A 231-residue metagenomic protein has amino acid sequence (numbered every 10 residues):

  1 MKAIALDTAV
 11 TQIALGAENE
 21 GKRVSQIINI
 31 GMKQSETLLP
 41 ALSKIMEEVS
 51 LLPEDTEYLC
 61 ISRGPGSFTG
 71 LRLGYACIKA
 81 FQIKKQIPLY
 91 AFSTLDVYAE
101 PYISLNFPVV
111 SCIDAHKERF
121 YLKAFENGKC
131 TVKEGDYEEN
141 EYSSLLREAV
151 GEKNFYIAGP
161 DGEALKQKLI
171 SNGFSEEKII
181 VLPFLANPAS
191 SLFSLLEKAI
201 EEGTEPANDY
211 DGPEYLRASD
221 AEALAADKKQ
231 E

Functional and structural regions predicted by a protein language model:
M1, I13, E118-F120, D211: Change "...and in nucleic-acid phosphodiester-cleaving endonucleases..." to "...and in nucleic-acid processing enzymes
M1-P65: N-terminal beta-alpha supersecondary unit
N29-P40, F68, R72, A76 (+2 more regions): Residues at secondary-structure transition points
I30-K33, P88-A186, Y215, D220 (+1 more regions): Surface "functional belts" at beta-alpha junctions
V49-E54, L105-F107, A149-K153, I200-G203: Glycine-rich phosphate-binding loop signature in dinucleotide/nucleotide-binding domains
Y58-L89, T94: DPxDG-like acidic metal-binding loop motif
I180-E231: Acyltransferase
